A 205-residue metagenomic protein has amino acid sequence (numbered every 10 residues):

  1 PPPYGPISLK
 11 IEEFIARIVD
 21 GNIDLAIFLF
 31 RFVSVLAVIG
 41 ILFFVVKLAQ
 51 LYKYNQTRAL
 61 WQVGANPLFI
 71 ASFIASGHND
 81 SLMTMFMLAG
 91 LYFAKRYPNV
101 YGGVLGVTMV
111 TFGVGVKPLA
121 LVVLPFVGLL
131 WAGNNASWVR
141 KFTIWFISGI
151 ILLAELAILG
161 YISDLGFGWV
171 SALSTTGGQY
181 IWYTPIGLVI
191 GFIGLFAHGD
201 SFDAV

Functional and structural regions predicted by a protein language model:
P1-V63, P67-S76, L82-L88, K95 (+1 more regions): Primarily membrane-embedded glycan-assembly and transfer machineries that use lipid-linked glycans
I70-F73, G90-F93, Y101-G128: Membrane-interface alpha helices of multi-pass inner-membrane proteins
